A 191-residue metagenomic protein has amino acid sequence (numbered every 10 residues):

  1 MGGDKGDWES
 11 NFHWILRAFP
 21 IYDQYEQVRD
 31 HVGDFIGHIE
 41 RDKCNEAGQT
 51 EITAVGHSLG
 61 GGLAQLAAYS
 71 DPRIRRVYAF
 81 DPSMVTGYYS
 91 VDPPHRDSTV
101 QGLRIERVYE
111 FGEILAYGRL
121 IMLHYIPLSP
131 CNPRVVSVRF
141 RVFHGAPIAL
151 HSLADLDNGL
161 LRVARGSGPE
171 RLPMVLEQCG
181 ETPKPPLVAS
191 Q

Functional and structural regions predicted by a protein language model:
M1-V55, S70-R76, V85-D92: A conserved cap/lid and substrate-binding interface adjacent to the catalytic center of lipid-processing enzymes
Q24-Q27, Q49, Q65, Q101 (+2 more regions): Residue-identity detector for glutamine
G48-Q49, L59, K184-Q191: Polar low-complexity intrinsically disordered regions
V55-G60, A64: Gly/Ala-rich beta-loop-alpha elbow adjacent to hydrolase catalytic centers
A64-S70: Short glycine-enriched nucleophile-adjacent loop and the immediately C-terminal alpha-helix near the catalytic center
R75-A189: The feature captures the conserved acid-bearing segment of alpha/beta-hydrolase catalytic domains
